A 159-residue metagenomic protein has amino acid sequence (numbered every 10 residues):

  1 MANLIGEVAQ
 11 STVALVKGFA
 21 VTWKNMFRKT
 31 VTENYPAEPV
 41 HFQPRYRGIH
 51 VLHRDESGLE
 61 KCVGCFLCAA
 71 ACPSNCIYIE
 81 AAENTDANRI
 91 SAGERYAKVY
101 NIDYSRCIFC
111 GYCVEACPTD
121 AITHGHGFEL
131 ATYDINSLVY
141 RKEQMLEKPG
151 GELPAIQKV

Functional and structural regions predicted by a protein language model:
M1-A14, A87-V159: Flanking helices and flexible, charged tails adjoining ferredoxin-like Fe-S electron-transfer domains in multi-subunit
M1-Y78, A82-D86, K142-V159: Ferredoxin-type iron-sulfur electron-transfer modules and their immediate structural context
